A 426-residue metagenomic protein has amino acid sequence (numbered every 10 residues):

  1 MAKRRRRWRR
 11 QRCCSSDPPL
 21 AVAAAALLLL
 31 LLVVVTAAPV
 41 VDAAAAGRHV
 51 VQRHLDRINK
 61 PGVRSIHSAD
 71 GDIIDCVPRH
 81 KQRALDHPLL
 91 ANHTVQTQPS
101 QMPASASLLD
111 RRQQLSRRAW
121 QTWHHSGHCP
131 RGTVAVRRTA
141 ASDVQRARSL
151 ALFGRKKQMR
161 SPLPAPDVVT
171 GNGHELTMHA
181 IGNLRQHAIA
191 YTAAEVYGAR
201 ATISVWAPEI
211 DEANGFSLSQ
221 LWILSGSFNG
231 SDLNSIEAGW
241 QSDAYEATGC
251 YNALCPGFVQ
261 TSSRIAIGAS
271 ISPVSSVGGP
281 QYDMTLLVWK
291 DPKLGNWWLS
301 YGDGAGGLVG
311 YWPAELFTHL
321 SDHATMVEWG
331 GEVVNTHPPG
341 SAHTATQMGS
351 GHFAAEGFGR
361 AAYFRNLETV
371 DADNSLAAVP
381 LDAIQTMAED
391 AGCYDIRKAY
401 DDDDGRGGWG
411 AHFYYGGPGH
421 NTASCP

Functional and structural regions predicted by a protein language model:
A2-R5, R10-P426: Exposed, interaction-prone regions of secreted/extracellular proteins
